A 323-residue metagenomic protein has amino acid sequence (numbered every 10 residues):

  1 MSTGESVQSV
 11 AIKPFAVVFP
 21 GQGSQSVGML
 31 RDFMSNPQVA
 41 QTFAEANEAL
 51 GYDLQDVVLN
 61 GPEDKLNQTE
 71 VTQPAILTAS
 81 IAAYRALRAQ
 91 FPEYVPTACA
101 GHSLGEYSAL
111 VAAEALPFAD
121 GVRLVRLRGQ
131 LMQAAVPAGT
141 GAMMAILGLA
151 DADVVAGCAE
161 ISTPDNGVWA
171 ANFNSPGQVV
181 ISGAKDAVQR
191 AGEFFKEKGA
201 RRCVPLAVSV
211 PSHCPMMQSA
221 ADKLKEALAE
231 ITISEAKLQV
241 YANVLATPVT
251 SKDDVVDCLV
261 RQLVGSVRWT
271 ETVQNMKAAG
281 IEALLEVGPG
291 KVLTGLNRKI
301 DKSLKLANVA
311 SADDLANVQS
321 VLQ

Functional and structural regions predicted by a protein language model:
S2-V154, L206, A283-A316: FabD-like malonyl-/acyl-CoA
Q22-S24, L50-Y52, A113-G265: Alpha/beta catalytic cores of group-transfer enzymes, especially the acyltransferase/condensing modules of polyketide
S103, T232, G280: Conserved functional loop/turn residues at catalytic and ligand-binding sites
G157, F194, L296-I300, V321: Residue-level signal for well-ordered alpha-helical positions
I161, V318-L322: Short amphipathic alpha-helix with an adjacent loop that forms part of the alpha/beta core around
K196, K277-G280: Non-catalytic positions within long, well-ordered alpha-helices that form the structural scaffold/packing of enzyme
R268-N275: A short, well-structured juxtamembrane/interface segment
